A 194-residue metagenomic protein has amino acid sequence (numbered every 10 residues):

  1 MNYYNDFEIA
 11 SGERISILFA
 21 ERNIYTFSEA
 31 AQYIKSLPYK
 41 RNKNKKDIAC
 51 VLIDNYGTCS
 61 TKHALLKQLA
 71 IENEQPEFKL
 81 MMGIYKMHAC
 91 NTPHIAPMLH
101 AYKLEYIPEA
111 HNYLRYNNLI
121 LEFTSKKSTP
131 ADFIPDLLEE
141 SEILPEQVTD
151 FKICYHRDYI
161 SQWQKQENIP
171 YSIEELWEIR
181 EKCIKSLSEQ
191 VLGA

Functional and structural regions predicted by a protein language model:
M1-G57: Secondary-structure boundary elements
N2-A10, R14-R22, Y39, G83-A194: His-Asp-centered catalytic microenvironments across diverse enzyme cores, prominently the transglutaminase-like
T26, K62-H63, Y106: Residue-level preference for nonpolar/small residues embedded in alpha-helices
E29, L65-Q68, E109: Short Gly/charged-rich anion-binding patches and loops
A30, I34, A70, F78-L80 (+1 more regions): Generic structural hydrophobic/aromatic packing signal, biased to beta-strands
K46, M82-G83: Proline- and acidic/polar-enriched loop/turn elements at helix boundaries
D54-T61, P93-H94, L137: Short amphipathic alpha-helical patches
N55-M82, L114: Cysteine-centered nucleophilic/redox motifs
